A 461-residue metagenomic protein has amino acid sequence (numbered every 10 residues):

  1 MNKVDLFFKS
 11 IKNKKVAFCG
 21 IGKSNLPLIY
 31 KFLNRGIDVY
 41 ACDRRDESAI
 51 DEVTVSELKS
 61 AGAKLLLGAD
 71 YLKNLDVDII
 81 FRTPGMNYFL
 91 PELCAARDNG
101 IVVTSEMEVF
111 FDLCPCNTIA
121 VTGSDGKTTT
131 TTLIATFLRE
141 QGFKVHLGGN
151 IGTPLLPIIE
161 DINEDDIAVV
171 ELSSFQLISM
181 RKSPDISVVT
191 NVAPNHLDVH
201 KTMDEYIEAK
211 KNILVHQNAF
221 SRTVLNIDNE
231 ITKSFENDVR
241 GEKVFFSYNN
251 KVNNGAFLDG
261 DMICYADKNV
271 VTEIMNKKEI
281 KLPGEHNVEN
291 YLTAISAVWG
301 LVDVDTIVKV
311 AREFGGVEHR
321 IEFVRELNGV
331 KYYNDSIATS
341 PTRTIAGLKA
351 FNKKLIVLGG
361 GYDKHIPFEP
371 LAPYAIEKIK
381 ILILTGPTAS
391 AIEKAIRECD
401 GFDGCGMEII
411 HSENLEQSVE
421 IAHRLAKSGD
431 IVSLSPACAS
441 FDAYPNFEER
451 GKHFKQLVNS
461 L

Functional and structural regions predicted by a protein language model:
M1-S105: N-terminal leader/targeting and accessory segments in enzymes
K3-K15, N25-R35, K144, M275-I379: Nucleotide phosphate-binding/pyrophosphate-handling subdomain across enzymes that bind or process nucleotide phosphates
Y30-L33, L72-L75, P84-I227, I231-G241 (+1 more regions): Phosphate-binding loop of NTP-binding sites
F32, I80, V121, N150 (+11 more regions): Residue-level signal for inorganic ion chemistry
D38-D46, T223-I227, L358-G359, K378-P387: Short internal beta-strands
V39-D43, L147, V169, F245 (+1 more regions): Short beta-strand "acidic-cap" motif of Rossmann-like dinucleotide-binding folds
D43-R44, L66-A69, T104-E108, R240-L258 (+4 more regions): Beta-strand->loop->alpha-helix junctions that form or flank phosphate-binding loops in nucleotide-handling enzymes
V55, L371-G429: C-terminal helical cap/extension that packs against the catalytic core of soluble nucleotide-cofactor enzymes
